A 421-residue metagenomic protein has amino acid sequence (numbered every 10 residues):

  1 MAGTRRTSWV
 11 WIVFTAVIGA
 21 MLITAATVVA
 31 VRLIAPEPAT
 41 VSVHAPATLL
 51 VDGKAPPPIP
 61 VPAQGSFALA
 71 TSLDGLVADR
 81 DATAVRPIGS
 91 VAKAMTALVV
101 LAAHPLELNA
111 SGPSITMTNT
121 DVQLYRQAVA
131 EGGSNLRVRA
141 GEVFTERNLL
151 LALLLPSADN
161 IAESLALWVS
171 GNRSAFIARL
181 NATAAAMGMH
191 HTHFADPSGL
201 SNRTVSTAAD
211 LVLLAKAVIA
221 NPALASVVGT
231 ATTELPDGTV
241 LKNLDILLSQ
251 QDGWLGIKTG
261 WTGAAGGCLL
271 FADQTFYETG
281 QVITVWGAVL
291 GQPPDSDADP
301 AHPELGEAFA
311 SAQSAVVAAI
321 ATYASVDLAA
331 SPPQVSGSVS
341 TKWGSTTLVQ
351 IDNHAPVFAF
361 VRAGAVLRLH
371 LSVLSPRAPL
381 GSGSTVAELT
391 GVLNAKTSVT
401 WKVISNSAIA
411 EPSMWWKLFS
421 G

Functional and structural regions predicted by a protein language model:
R5, W9-F14, V29-P38, K54 (+1 more regions): Conserved SxxK-family serine transpeptidase/carboxypeptidase catalytic domain of penicillin-binding proteins
R6-T7, R32-A209, K216-A225: Active-site-adjacent loops and short helices of periplasmic peptidoglycan-processing enzymes
A20-R32: Hydrophobic alpha-helical membrane-insertion segments, chiefly the h-region of N-terminal signal peptides
L49-L50, S249-I257, L369-V373: Short Pro/Gly-enriched beta-strand edge/turn motifs at strand-loop
P57-I59, G141, K258-G263, P379-L380: Short Gly/Pro-enriched turn/cap motifs at secondary-structure boundaries
S66-G75, P197-T230, L270-D273, Y277-E278 (+4 more regions): Penicillin-binding protein/beta-lactamase superfamily catalytic region
S72-D74, A102-H104, T120-V122, W168-S170 (+10 more regions): Solvent-exposed coil/turn segments that connect beta secondary-structure elements in extracytoplasmic/periplasmic
A225-Y323: A penicillin-recognizing enzyme superfamily signal
